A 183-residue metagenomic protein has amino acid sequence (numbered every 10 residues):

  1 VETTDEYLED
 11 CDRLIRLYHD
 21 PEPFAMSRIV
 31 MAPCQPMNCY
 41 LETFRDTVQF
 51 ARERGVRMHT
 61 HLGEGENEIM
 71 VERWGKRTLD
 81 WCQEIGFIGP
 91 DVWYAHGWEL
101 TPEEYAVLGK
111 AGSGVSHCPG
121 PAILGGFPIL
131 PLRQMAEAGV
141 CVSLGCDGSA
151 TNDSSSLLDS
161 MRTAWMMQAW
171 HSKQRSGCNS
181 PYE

Functional and structural regions predicted by a protein language model:
V1-W98, E103: Metal-coordinating catalytic core of metallo-dependent amide/deamination hydrolases
M31, H61, Y94, L108 (+3 more regions): Divalent metal-coordination and catalytic microenvironments
A32-M37, I123, C178-Y182: Conserved short loop/turn motifs at secondary-structure junctions
V48-R57, F87-P90, V107-S116, E137-V142 (+1 more regions): Glycine-enriched alpha-helix->loop->beta-strand junction motifs that scaffold or abut catalytic
E64, P119-I123, D147-A150: Short, acidic/turn-prone active-site loops that include or flank metal/cofactor- and phosphate-binding residues
E84-D91, R133-E183: His/Asp/Glu-enriched, well-ordered alpha-helical/loop segment that forms or immediately abuts the divalent-metal
Y94, E99-P102, K110, C118 (+2 more regions): C-terminal active-site-proximal or functional interface alpha/beta core segments in diverse enzymes
